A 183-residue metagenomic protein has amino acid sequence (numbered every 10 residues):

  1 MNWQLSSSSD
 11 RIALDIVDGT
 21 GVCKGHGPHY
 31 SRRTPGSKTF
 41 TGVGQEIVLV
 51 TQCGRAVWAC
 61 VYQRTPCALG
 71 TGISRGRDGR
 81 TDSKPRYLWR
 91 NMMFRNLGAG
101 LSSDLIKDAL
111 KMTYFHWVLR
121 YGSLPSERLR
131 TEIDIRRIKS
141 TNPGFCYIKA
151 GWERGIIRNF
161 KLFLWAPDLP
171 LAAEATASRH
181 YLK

Functional and structural regions predicted by a protein language model:
M1-L101, K111-E132, R137, F145-K183: Non-catalytic substrate-recognition and accessory regions of acyl/acetyltransferase enzymes
D104, D108: Active-site-proximal segments of catalytic enzyme domains that coordinate small-molecule cofactors or metal ions
S140: Metal-dependent catalytic neighborhoods of phosphoester/phosphodiester hydrolases
